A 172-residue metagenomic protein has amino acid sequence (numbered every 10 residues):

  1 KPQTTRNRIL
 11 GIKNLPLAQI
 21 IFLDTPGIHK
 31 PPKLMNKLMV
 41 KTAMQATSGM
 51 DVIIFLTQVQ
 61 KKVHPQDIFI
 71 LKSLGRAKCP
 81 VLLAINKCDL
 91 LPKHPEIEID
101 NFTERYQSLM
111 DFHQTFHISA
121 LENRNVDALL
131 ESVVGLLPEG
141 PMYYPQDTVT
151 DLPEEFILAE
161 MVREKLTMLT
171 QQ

Functional and structural regions predicted by a protein language model:
K1-I53, T57, R76, S108: Conserved G1/Walker A P-loop phosphate-binding module
T4, K30-M44, K61-P65, I97 (+4 more regions): Residues at secondary-structure transition points
N7, G11, L23, K41-S48 (+6 more regions): Solvent-exposed alpha-helical segments within well-ordered globular domains of core cellular machineries
P26, K33, K37, M142 (+3 more regions): Flexible, active-site-adjacent loop/turn segments at secondary-structure boundaries
T47-L71, K78-I99, F116-H117, L121-N123 (+1 more regions): Conserved Switch II/interswitch segment of TRAFAC-class P-loop GTPases
C79-L82, D89-F156: Canonical P-loop GTPase G-domain recognition
E154-Q172: P-loop NTP-binding site
